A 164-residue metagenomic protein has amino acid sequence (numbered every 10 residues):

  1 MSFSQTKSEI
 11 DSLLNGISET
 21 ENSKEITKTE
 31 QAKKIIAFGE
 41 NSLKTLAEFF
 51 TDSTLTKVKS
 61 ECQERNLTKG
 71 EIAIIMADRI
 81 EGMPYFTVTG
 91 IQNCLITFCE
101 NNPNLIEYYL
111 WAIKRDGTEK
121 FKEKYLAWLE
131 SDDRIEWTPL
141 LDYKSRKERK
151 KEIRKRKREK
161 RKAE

Functional and structural regions predicted by a protein language model:
M1-S2: Bacterial N-terminal signal peptides
Q5-S8, N22-S23, T54-E164: Long, helix-rich interaction regions
E9, L13-L14, L43-F50: Buried hydrophobic core positions in alpha-solenoid tandem helical repeats
I17-E30: HEAT-repeat alpha-solenoid elements in large eukaryotic scaffold proteins
I26-T29, K44, E71: Alpha-solenoid HEAT/ARM repeat scaffold
K34-G39, E64: Electron-transfer interface patches adjacent to heme c in soluble/periplasmic c-type cytochromes and di-/multiheme
A37-N41, F49, R79-P84: Residue-level signature of the C-terminal ends
